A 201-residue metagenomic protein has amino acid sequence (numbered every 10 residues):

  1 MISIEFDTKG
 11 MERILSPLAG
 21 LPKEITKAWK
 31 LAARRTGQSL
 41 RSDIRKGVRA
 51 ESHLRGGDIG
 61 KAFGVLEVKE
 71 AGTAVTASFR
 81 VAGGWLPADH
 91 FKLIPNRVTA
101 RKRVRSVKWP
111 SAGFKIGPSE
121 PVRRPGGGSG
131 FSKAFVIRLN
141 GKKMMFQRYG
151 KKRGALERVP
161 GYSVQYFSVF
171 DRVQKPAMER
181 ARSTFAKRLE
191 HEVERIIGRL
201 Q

Functional and structural regions predicted by a protein language model:
M1-Q201: Short, Lys/Arg-rich flexible segments
